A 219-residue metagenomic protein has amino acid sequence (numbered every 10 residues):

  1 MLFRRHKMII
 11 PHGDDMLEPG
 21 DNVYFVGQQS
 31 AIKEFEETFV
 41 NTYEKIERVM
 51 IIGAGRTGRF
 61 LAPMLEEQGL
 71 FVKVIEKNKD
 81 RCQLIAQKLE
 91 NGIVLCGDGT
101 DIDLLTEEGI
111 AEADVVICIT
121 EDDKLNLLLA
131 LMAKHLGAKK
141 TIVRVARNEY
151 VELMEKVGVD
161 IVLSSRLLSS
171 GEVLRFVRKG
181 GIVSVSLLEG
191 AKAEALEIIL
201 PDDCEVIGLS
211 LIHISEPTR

Functional and structural regions predicted by a protein language model:
M1-S215, R219: Cytosolic regulatory regions of ion transport systems
